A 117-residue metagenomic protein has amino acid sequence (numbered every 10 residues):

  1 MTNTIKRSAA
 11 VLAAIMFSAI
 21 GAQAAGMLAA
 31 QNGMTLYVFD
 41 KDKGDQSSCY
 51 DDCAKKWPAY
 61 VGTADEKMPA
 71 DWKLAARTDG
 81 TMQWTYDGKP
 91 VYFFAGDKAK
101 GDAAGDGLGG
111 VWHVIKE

Functional and structural regions predicted by a protein language model:
T2-R7, G21-E117: Compact beta-sheet-dominated domain cores in extracellular/mature segments
A10-A19: Bacterial N-terminal signal peptides
